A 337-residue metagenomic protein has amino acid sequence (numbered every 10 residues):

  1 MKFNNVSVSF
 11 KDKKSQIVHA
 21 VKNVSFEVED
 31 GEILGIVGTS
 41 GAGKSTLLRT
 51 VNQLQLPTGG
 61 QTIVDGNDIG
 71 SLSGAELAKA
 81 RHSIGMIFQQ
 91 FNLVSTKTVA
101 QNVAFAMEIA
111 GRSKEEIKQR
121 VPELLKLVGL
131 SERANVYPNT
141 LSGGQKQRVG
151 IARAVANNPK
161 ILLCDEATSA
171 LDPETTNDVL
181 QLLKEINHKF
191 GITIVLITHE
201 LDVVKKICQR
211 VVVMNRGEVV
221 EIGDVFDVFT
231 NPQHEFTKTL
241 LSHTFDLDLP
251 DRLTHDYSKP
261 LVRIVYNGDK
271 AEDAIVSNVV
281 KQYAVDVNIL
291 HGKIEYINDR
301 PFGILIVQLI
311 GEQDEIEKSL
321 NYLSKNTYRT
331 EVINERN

Functional and structural regions predicted by a protein language model:
K14, V18, I69-G85, K114 (+1 more regions): ABC ATPase NBD coupling module
V37-T39: The feature captures the beta-strand-to-loop junction immediately N-terminal to the Walker
N52: Helix-to-loop junction immediately C-terminal to a conserved catalytic motif
A100-E108, K118, P122: Short helical segment in ABC ATPase nucleotide-binding domains corresponding to the A-loop/adjacent helical element
Y137-L141, Q145: Conserved ABC ATPase signature
N158: Conserved catalytic motifs of ABC-family nucleotide-binding domains
